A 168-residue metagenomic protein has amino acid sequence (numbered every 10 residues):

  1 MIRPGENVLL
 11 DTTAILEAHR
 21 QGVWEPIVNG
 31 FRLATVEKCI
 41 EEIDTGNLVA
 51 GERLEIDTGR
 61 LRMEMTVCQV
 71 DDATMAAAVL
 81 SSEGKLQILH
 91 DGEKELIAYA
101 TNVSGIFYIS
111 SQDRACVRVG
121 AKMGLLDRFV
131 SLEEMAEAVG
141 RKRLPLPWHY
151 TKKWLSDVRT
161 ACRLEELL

Functional and structural regions predicted by a protein language model:
M1-Y108, R114-R128, E133-L168: Active-site-proximal, substrate-binding regions of enzyme catalytic domains and RNA-binding/basic surfaces
